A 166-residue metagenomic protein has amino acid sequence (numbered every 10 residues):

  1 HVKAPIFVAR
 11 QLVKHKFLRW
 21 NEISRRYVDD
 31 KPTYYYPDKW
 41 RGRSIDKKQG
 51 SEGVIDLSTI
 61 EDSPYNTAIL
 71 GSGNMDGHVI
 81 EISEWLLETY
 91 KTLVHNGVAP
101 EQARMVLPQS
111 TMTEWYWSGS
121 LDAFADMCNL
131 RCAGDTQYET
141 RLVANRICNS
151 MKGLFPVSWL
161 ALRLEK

Functional and structural regions predicted by a protein language model:
H1-K166: Family-specific signature for flavin-dependent thymidylate synthase
